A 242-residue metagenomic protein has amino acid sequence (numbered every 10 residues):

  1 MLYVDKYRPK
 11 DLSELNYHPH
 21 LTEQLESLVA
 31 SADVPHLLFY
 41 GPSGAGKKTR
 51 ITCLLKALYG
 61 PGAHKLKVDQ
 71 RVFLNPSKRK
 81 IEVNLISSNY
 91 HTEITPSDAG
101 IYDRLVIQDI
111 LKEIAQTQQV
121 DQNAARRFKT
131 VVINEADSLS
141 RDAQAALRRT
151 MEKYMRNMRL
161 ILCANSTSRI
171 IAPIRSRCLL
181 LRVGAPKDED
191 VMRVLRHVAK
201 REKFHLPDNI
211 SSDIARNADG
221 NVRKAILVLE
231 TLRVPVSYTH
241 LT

Functional and structural regions predicted by a protein language model:
M1-A145, E152-I161, R169-P173: P-loop/Walker A NTP-binding region and its immediately flanking N-terminal helices in P-loop NTPase folds
H18, G220-N221: Short loop-to-helix capping motifs
N165: Conserved H-loop
R177, R193-E202, T231-L232: Conserved AAA+ ATPase "sensor/coupling" helix adjacent to the nucleotide-binding pocket
L180-D190: Conserved AAA+ ATPase "SRH/arginine-finger" region at the nucleotide-binding site
D188-R196, A215: An amphipathic alpha-helix signature
S212-N217, R223-P235: C-terminal helical "lid" of AAA+/P-loop NTPase domains
T239-T242: Conserved small/polar residues in nucleotide/adenosyl-binding loops
